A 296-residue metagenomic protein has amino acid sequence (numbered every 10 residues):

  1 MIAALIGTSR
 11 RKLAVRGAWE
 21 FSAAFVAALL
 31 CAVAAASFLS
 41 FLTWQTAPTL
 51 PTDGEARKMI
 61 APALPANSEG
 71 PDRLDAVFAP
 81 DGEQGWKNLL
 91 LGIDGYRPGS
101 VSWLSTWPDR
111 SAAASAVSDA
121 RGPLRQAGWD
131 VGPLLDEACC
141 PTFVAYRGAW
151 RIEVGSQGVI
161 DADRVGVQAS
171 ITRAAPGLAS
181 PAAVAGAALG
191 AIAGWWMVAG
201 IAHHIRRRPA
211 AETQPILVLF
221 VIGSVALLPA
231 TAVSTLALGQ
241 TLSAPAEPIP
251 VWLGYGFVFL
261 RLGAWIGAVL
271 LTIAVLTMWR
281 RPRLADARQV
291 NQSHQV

Functional and structural regions predicted by a protein language model:
A3-P98, P282, A287-N291: N-terminal leader/targeting segments
L39-P51, V159-G186, A232-A264: Membrane interfacial helix motifs at helix-loop boundaries and amphipathic/re-entrant anchors
A61-Q168: Long, solvent-exposed extracytoplasmic domains/loops
P123, P176-M197: Membrane-anchoring/interfacial helices and their immediately flanking loops in integral membrane proteins
G132-E137, G166-A169, I205-L217: Hydrophobic alpha-helical transmembrane segments
A187-V296: Alpha-helical transmembrane segments forming the membrane-embedded cores of inner-membrane proteins across
